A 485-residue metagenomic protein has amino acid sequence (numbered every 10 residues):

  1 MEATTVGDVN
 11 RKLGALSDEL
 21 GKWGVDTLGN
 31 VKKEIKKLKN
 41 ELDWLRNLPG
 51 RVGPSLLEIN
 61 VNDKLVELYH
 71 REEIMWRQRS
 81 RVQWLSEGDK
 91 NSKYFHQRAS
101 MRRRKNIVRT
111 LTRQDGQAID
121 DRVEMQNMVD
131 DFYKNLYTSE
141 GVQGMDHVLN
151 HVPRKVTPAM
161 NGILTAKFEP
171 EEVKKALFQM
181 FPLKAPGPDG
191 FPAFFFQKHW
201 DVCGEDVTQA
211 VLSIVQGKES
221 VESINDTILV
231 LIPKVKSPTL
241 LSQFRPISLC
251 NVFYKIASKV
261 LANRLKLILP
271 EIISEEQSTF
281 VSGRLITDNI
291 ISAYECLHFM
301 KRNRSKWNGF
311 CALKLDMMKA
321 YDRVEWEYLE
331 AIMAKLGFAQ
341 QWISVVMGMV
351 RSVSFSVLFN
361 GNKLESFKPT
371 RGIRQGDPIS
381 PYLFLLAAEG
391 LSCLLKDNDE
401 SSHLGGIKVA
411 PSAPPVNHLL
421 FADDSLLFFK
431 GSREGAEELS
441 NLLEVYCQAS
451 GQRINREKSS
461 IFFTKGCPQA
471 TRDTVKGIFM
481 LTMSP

Functional and structural regions predicted by a protein language model:
M1-D120, K134, A166, E172: Arg/Lys-enriched, amphipathic patches
S17, G24, S242-I273, T287 (+3 more regions): Conserved pre-motif C helix in the palm subdomain of viral-like polymerases
K39, N62, V66, L164-Q179 (+7 more regions): Inter-domain linker/hinge segments that demarcate the starts of reverse transcriptase and RNase H-type modules
R77, K184-F191, S223, L240-L249 (+1 more regions): Conserved catalytic palm subdomain of right-hand nucleotidyl-transferase polymerases, strongest for RNA-directed enzymes
R79-V82, S86-S242, I256, T482: Surface-exposed loop/turn segments and immediately adjacent short secondary-structure elements within folded domains
L164, G361, V409, E457-P485: Short, conserved micro-motifs composed of acidic
M317-A422, F429-E437, F463, P485: Conserved polymerase palm-domain catalytic core
